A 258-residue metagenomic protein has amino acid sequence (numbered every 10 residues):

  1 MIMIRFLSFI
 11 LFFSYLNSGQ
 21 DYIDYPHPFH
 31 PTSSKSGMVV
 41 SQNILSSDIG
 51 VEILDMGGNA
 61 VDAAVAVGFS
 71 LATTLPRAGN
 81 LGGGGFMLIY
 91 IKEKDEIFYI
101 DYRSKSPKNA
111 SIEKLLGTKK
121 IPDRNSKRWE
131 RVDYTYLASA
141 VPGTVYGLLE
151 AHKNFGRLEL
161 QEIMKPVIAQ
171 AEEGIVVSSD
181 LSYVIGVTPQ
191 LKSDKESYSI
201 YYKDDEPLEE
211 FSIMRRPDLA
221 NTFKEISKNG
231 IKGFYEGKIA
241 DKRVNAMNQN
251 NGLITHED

Functional and structural regions predicted by a protein language model:
M1-F9: Sec-dependent signal peptide recognition, specifically the positively charged N-region followed immediately by
F9-S18: Hydrophobic h-region of N-terminal signal peptides that target proteins for export in Gram-negative bacteria
Q20-D48, A60-N229, F234-E236, A240-D258: Noncatalytic scaffold domains of N-terminal-nucleophile
E52-L54: Long, structured ligand/cofactor-binding scaffold of large enzymes
